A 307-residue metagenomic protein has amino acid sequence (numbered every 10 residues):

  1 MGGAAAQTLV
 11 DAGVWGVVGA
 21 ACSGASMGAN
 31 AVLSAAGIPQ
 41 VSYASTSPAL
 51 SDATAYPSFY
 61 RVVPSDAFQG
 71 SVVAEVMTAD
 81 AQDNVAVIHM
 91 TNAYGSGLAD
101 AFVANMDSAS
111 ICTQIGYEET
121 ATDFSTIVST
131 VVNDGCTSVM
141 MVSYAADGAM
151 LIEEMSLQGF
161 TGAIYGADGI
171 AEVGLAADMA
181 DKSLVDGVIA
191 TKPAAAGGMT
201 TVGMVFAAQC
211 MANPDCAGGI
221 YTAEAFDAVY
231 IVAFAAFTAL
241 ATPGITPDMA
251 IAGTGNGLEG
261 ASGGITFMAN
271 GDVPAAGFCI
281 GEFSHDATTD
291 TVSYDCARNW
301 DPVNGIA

Functional and structural regions predicted by a protein language model:
M1-A307: Extracytosolic ligand-binding ectodomains
